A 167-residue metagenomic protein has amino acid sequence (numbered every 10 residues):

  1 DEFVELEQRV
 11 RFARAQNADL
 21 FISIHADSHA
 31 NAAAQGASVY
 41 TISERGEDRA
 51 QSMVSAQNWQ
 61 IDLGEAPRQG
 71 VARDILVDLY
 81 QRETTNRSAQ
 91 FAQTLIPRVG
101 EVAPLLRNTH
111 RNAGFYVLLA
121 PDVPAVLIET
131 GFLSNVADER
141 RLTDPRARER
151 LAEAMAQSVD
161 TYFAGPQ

Functional and structural regions predicted by a protein language model:
D1-A72, R82-Q93, R140, E149 (+1 more regions): Catalytic-core regions of hydrolytic enzymes
A26-A30, V77-Q167: Active-site-adjacent mobile loop/cap segments within catalytic or ligand-binding domains
